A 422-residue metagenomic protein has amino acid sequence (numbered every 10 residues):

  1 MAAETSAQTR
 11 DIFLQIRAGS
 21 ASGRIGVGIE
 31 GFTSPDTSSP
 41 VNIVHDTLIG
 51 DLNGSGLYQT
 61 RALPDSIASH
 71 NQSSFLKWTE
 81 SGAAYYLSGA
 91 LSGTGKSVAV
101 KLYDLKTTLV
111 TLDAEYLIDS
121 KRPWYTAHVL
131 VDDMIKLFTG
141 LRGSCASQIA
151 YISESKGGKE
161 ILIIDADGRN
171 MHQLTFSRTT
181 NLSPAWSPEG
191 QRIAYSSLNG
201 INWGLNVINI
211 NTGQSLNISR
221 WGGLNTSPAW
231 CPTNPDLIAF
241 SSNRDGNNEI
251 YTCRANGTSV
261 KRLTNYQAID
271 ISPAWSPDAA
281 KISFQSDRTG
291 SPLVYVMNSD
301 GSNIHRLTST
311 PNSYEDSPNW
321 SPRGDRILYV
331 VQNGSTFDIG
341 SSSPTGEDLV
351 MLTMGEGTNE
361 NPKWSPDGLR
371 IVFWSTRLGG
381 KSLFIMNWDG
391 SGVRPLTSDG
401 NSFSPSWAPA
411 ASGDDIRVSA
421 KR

Functional and structural regions predicted by a protein language model:
A7-G23, K106-T175: C-terminal/domain-edge helix-coil "capping" segments
T9-K77, L87, L91: Short beta-strand->alpha-helix linker/helix-N-cap micro-motif that forms a surface specificity/interaction loop
Q72-D133: Amphipathic beta-strand/beta-sheet edge segments enriched in Tyr/Trp
S97, G157-L162, N202-N206, N247-Y251 (+3 more regions): Structural motif
G143-C145, P188-E189, P232-N234, P277-D278 (+3 more regions): Residue-level detector of Asp-centered blade-edge/turn motifs that repeat once per structural unit in beta-propeller
I149, G190-I193, L237-A239, A279-S283 (+2 more regions): Hydrophobic beta-strand positions that form the internal "hydrophobic ladder" of WD40/Gbeta-like beta-propeller blades
D165-L182, I208-T226, C253-I269, M297-Y314 (+3 more regions): Multi-bladed beta-propeller domains
